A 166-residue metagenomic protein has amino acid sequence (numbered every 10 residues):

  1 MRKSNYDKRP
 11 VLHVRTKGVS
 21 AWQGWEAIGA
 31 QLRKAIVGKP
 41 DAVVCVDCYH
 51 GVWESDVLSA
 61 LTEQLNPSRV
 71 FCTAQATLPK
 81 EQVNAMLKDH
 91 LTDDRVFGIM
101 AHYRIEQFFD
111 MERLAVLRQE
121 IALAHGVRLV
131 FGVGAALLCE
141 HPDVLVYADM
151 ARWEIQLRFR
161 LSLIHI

Functional and structural regions predicted by a protein language model:
R2-E26, P67-V127: ATP-dependent small-molecule kinase phosphotransfer cores that center on conserved nucleotide phosphate-binding segments
R15, K39-V43, R152-E154, R158-F159: Extended, basic/helix-rich recognition subdomains
G18-L32, D41-T62: Glycine-rich P-loop/Walker A and Walker A-like loops and their local beta1-loop-alpha1 context in P-loop NTPases
G38-K39, A60-F71: Structural alpha-beta junctions
K39-V43, P67, H125, P142: A general structural motif
V43-D47, R69-T73, L129-G132, L145-Y147: A structural signal for short, well-ordered beta-strand segments and their strand-loop junctions that often border
E120-S162: ATP-dependent NMP and nucleoside kinases share a basic, alpha-helical "lid"
I164-I166: Conserved small/polar residues in nucleotide/adenosyl-binding loops
